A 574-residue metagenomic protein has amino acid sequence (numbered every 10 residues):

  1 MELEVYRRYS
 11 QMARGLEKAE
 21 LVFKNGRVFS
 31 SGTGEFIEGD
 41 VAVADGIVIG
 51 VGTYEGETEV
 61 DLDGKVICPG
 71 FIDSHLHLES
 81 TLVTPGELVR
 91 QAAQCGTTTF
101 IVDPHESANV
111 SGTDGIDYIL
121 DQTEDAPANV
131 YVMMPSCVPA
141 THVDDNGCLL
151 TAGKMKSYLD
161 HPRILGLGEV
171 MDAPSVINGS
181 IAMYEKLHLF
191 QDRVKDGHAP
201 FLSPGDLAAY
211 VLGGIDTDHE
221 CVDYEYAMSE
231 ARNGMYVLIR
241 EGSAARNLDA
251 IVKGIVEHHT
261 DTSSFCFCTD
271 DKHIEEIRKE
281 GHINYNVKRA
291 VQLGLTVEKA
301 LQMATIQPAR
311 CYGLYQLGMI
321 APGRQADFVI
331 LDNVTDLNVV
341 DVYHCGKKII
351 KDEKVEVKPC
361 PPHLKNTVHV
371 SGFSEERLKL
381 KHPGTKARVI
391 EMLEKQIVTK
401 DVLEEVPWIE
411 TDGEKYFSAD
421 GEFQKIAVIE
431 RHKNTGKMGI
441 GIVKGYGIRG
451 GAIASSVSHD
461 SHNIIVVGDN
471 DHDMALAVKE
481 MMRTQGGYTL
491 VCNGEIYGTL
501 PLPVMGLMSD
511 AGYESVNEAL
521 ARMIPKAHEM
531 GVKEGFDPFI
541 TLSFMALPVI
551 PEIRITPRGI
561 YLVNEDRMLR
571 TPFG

Functional and structural regions predicted by a protein language model:
M1-G39, V43-A44, G52, A93-C95 (+2 more regions): Active-site microenvironment of metallo-dependent hydrolases
E2-M12, V89-V194, E257-H259, I496-L500: Divalent-metal coordination cores built from histidine and acidic residues
E17-N25, Y54-V102: Replace "His-x-His-based motif
V22, G70-I72, V132, F267 (+1 more regions): Residue-level marker for buried hydrophobic side chains located in beta-strands that build the well-ordered beta-sheet
G26, G46, G64, H75 (+9 more regions): Divalent metal-coordination and catalytic microenvironments
D73-T84, P139-L150, D216, E220: Active-site mouth loops of central-metabolism enzymes
H77-E79, H105-S107, P135-A140, V170-A173 (+4 more regions): Active-site beta-loop-alpha junctions enriched in small/polar residues
L149-G168, S175-I239, R246-F267, E276-Q292 (+1 more regions): Histidine/acidic residue-rich metal-binding segments in metalloenzymes
